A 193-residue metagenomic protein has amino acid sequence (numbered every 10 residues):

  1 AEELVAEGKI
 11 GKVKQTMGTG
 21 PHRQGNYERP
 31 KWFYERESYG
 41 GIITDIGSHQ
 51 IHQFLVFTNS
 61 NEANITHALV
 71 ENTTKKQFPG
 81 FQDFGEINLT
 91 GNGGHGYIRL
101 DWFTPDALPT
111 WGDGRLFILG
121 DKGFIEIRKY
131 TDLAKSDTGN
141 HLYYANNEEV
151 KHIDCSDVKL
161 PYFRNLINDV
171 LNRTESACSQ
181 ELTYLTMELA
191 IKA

Functional and structural regions predicted by a protein language model:
A1-P79: Predominantly a Rossmann-like dinucleotide-binding segment in NAD(P)-dependent oxidoreductases
V13, T66, R128, H152 (+1 more regions): Short, hydrophobic secondary-structure boundary micro-motifs
I46-H49, V158, C178-L185: A generic structural signal for residues located within well-ordered alpha-helices of large catalytic or ligand-binding
H52-L133, F163-T174, I191: Contiguous beta-strand/loop segments that form the cofactor/metal-binding neighborhood of enzyme cores
L89-G93, Y143-E149: Short acidic, glycine-rich loop/turn motifs
L116, D132-N147: Short polybasic amphipathic segments
E149-V150, L166-A193: C-terminal helix-rich "cap/oligomerization" subdomain common to oxidoreductases
I153-R164: Active-site loop of classical SDR/Rossmann-like NAD(P)-dependent oxidoreductases, centered on the catalytic Tyr-X3-Lys
